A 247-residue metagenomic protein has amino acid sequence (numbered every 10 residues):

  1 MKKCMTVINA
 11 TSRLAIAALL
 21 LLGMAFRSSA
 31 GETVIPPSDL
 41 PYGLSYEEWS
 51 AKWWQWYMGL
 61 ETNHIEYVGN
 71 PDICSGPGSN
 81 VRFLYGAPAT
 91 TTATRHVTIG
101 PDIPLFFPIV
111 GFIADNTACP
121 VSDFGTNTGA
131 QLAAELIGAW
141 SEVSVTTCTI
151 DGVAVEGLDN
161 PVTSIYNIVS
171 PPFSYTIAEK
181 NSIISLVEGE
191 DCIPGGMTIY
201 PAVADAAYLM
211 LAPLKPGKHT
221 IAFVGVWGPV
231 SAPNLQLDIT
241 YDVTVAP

Functional and structural regions predicted by a protein language model:
K2-A15: Bacterial N-terminal signal peptides that target proteins for export
R13-G23: Bacterial N-terminal signal peptides
F26-A30: Sec/Tat signal peptide C-region and signal peptidase I cleavage site
G31-Y85, L235-D238, V243-P247: N-terminal segment immediately downstream of the Sec signal-peptide cleavage site in secreted/extracellular proteins
W56-L60, I113, G217: Structured segments of extracytoplasmic/periplasmic soluble domains in secreted or envelope-associated proteins
R82-S185: Extracellular-facing segments of soluble proteins and assemblies that are Gly/Ser/Thr-biased and enriched in aromatics
D102, P216-G217: Beta-strand-connecting loops/turns
S144-P216, A222-P247: Extended, well-structured beta-strand/loop surface patches that form recognition or cofactor-anchoring regions within
